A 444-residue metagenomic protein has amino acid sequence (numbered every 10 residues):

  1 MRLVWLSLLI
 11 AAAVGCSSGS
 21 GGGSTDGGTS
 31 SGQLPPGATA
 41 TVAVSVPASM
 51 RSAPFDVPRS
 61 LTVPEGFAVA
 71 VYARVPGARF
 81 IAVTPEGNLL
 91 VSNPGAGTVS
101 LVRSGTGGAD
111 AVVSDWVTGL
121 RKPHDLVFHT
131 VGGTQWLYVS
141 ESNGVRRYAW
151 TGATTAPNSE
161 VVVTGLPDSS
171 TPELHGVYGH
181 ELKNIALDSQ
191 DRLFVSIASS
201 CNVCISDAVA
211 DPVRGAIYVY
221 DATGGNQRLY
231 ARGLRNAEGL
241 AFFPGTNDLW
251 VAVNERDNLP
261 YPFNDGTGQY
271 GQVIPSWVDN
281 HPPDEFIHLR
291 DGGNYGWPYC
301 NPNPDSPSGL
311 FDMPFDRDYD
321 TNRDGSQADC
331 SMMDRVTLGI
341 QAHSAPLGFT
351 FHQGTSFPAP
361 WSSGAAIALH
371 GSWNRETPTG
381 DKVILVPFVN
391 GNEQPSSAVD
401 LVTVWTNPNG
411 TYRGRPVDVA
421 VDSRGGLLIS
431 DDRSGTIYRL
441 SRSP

Functional and structural regions predicted by a protein language model:
L8, A13-P36: Bacterial Sec-dependent N-terminal signal peptides
G28-T62, L182, S200-C204, G215 (+6 more regions): Beta-propeller domain segments
V71-P76, D115-R121, V163-D168, L174-V177 (+4 more regions): Surface loop/turn motifs at the tips and blade-to-blade linkers of beta-strand repeat domains
I81, L126, I185, A237-L240 (+2 more regions): Hydrophobic core register within WD40 beta-propeller blades
T84-E86, H129-T134, L187-Q190, F243-T246 (+2 more regions): Residue-level detector of Asp-centered blade-edge/turn motifs that repeat once per structural unit in beta-propeller
N88-S92, Q135-Y138, R192-S196, D248-A252 (+3 more regions): Conserved beta-propeller blade signature
K122, N143-D188: Asp-box/WD-like beta-propeller blade repeats and closely related beta-sheet repeat scaffolds
A420-P444: Blade-level signature of beta-propeller repeat domains, shared across WD40, Kelch, NHL, RCC1 and BNR/Asp-box propellers
